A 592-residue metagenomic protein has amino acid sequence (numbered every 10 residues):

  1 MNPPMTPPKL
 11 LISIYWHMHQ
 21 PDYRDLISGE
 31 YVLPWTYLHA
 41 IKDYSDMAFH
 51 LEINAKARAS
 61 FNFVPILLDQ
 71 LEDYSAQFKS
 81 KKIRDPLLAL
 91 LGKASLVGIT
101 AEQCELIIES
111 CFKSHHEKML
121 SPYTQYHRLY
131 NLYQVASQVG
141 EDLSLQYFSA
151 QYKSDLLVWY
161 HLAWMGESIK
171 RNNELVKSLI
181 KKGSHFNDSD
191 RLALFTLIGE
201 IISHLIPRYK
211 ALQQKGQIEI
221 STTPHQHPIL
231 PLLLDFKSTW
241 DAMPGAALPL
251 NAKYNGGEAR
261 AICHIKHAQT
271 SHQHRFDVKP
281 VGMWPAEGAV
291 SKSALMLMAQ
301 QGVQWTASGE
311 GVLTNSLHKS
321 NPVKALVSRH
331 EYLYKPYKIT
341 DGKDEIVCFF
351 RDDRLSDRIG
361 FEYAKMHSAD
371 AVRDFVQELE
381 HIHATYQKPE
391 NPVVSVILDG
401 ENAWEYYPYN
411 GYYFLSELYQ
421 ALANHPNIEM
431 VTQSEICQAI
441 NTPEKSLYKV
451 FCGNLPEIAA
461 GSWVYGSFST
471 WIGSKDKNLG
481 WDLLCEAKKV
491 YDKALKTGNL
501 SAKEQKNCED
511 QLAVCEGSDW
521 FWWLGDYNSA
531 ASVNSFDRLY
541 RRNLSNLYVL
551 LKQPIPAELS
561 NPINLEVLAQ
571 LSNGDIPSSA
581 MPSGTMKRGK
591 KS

Functional and structural regions predicted by a protein language model:
T6-L179, P322-K591: Active-site and substrate-binding clefts of carbohydrate-active enzymes
Y23-L33, D73-K81, S184-D190, D235-L248: Surface-exposed, active-site-proximal loop segments in enzymatic domains
V32, I41-Y44, F186-Y209, K493-A494 (+1 more regions): Short linear interaction motifs
N62-L67, P224-H227, G282-V290, S434-C437: Short, solvent-exposed turn/loop segments enriched in Gly/Ser/Thr/Pro and often Arg
W164, T196-H227, L234-K237, D241: Structured, charged N-terminal subsegments at the starts of enzyme catalytic cores and at intra-chain domain/subunit
R191, I198-Q214, P224, N251-Y254 (+4 more regions): Gly/Pro-rich turn-and-neighbor structural signature
I229-L232, D241-A259, H264-I265, G311-L317 (+2 more regions): Positively charged, amphipathic and often flexible ligand-engagement surfaces
F236-L250, G256, A261-T270, R275-K279 (+1 more regions): Non-catalytic regulatory/linker segments of enzymes
